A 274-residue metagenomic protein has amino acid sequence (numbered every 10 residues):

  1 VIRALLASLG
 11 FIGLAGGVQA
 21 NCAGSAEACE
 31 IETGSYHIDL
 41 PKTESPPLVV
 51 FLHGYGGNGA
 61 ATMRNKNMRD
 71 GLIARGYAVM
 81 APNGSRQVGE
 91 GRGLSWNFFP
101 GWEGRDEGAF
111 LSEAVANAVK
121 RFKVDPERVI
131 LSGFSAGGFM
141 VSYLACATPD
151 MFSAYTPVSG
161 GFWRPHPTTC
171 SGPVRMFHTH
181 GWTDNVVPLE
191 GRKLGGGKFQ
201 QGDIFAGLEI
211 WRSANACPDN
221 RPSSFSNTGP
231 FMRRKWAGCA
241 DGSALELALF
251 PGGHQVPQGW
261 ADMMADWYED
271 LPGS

Functional and structural regions predicted by a protein language model:
G17-L48, A60, A74, F99 (+9 more regions): A domain-start/cap signature at the N-terminus of enzymes
T43-E90, F152, R164-P165, V186-P188: Short substrate-entry loop that stabilizes the transition state in hydrolases
V50-L52, V158, F250: Alpha/beta-hydrolase
N83-D106: Cap/lid segment of the alpha/beta-hydrolase catalytic domain
P100-F122: Alpha/beta-hydrolase active-site loop
K123-S135: Alpha/beta-hydrolase fold nucleophile elbow
R175-T179, G202-D203, R212-S274: C-terminal catalytic histidine-bearing segment of alpha/beta-hydrolase fold enzymes
W182-N185, L189-R192, P251-G253: Acidic beta-to-alpha connecting loop that harbors the catalytic carboxylate
